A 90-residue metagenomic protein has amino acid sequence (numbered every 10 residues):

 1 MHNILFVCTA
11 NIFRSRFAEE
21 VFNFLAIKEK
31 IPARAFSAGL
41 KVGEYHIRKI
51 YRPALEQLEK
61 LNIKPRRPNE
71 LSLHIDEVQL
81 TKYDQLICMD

Functional and structural regions predicted by a protein language model:
M1-T81: Conserved active-site segments centered on acidic
D84: Conserved acidic residues
